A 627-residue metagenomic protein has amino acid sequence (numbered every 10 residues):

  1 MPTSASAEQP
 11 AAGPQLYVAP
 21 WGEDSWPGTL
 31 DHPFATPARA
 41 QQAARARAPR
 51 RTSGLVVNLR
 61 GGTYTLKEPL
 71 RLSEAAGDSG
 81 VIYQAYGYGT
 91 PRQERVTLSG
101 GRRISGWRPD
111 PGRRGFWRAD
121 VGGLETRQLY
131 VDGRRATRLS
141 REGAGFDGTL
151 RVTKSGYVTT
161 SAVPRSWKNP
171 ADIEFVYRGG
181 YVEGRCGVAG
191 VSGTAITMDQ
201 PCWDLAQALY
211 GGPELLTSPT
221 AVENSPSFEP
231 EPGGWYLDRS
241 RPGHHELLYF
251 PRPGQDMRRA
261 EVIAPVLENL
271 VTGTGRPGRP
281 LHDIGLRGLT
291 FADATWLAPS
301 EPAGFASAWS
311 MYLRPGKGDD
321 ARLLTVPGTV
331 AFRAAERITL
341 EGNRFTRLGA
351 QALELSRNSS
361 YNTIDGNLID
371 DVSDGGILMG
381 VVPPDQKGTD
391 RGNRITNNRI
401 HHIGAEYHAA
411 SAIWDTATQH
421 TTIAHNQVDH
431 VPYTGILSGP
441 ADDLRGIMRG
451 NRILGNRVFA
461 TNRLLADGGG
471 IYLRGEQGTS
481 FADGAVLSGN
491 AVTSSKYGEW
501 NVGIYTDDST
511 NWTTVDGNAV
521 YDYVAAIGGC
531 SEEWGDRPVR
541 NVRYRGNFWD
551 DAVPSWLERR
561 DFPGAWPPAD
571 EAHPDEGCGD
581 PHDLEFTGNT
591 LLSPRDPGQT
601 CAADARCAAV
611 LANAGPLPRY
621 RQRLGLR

Functional and structural regions predicted by a protein language model:
M1-Q9: Secretory targeting and sorting signals
P14, S53-L55, G62, E68 (+21 more regions): The right-handed parallel beta-helix/beta-solenoid scaffold, focusing on the short coil/turn and N-cap positions
Q15-A334, T339, A612, L617-R627: Extracellular polysaccharide-degrading/modifying enzymes targeting complex plant/algal/animal polysaccharides
E68-P69, E268, T295-E301, P327 (+11 more regions): Short glycine/acidic-rich loop motifs that flank beta-strands on beta-rich extracellular proteins
E142-G143, D293, G498-A612: Extracellular beta-rich repeat passengers
H282-D293, E336-A350, S360-D374, K387-G404 (+6 more regions): Right-handed parallel beta-helix
P302-A331, D371, G375-V381, D385-R391 (+2 more regions): Aromatic- and acidic-residue-enriched carbohydrate-binding clefts of CAZyme catalytic domains
